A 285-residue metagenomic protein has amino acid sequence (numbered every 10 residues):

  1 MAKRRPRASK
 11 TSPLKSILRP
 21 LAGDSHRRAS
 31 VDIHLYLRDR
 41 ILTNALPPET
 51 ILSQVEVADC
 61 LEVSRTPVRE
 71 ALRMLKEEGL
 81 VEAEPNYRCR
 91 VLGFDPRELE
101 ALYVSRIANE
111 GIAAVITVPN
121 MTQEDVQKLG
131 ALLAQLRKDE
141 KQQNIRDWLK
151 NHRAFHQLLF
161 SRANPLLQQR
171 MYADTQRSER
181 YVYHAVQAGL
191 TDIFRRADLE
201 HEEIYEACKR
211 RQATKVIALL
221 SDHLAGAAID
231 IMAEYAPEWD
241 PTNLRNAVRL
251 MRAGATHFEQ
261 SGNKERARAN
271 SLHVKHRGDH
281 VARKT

Functional and structural regions predicted by a protein language model:
M1-P119, E124, M232-T285: Short linear motifs at protein or domain termini
P20-D24, G93, R97, D139-Q143 (+2 more regions): Short coil/turn segments at secondary-structure junctions
R28, Q127, D192-R196: Short helix-capping and inter-helix turn/linker motifs at the boundaries of alpha-helical repeat units
I41, T117, E140, C208-R211: Hydrophobic residues in alpha-helical segments
A45, L80, N144, Q212-A213: Residue-level recognition of short, well-ordered coil/turn positions that link secondary-structure elements
K76-E77, A101-V104, Q143-R146, L190-I193: A short, ordered amphipathic alpha-helix with a cationic face
L102, Q123-H184, A197-A207, T214-G226: Conserved amphipathic alpha-helical segments that form helical-bundle/coiled-coil interaction surfaces
R137, R177-A213, I217-T285: C-terminal-biased regions
